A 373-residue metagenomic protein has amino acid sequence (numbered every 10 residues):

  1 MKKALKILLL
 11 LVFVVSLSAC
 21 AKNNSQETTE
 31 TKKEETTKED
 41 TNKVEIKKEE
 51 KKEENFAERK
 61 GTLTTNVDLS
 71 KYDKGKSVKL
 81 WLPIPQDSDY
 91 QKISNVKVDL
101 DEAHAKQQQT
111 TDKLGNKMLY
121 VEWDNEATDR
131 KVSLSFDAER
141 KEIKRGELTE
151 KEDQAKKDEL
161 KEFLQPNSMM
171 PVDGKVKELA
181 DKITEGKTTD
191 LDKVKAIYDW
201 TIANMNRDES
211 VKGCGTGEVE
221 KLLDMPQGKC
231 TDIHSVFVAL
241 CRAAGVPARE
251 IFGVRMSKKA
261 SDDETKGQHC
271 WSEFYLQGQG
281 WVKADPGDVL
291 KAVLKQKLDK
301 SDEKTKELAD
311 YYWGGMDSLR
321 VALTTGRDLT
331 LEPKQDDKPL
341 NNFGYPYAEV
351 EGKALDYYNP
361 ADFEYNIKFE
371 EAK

Functional and structural regions predicted by a protein language model:
K3-L10: Sec-dependent signal peptide recognition, specifically the positively charged N-region followed immediately by
S16-A19: C-terminal motif of bacterial Sec signal peptides marking the signal peptidase cleavage site
A21-N23: Bacterial signal peptide processing site
K33-E35, E39-E142: Intrinsically disordered, low-complexity N-terminal segments that are enriched in acidic
K131-D224: Acidic low-complexity segments
K193-I197, P226-C241: Active-site nucleophilic cysteine motif
S235-Q335: Hydrophobic/aromatic-rich core segments of domains that either
E303-K373: Alpha-helical and coiled-coil interaction segments, frequently adjacent to or embedded within charge-biased
